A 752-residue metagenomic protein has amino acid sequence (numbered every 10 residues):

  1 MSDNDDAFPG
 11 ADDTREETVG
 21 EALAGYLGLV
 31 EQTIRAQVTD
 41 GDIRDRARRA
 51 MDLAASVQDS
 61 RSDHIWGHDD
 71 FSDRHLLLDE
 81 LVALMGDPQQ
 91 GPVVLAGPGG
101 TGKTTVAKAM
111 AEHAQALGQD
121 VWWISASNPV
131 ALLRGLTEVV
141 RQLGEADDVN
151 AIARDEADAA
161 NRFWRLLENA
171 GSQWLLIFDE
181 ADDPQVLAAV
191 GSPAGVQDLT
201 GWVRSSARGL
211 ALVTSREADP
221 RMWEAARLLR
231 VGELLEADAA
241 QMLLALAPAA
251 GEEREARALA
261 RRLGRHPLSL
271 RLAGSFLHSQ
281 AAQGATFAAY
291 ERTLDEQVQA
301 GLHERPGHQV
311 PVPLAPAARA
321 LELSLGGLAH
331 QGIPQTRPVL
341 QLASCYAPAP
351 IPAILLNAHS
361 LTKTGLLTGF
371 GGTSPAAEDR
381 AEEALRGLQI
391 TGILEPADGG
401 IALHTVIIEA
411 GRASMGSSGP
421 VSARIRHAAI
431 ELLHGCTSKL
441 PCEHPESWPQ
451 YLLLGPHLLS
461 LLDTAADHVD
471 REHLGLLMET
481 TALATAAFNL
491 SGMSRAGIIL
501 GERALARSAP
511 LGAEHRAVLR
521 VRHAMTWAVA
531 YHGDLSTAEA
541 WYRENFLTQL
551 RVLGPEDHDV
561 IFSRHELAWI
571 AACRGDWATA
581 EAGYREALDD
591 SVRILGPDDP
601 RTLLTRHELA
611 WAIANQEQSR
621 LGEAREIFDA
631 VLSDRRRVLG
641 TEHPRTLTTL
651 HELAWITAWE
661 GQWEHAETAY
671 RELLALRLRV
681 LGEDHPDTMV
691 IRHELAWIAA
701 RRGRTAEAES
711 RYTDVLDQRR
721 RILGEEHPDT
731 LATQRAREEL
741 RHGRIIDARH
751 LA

Functional and structural regions predicted by a protein language model:
M1-A50: Structure-specific endonuclease nuclease cores
S2-D6, Y26, R44-R495, I499-A506 (+7 more regions): Aliphatic-rich helical/repeat scaffold segments used for oligomerization and domain docking
D12-R15, V19, D52-L53, V57-S60 (+7 more regions): Hydrophobic alpha-helical segments with strong N-terminal bias
T18, D40-D42, G102, R704 (+2 more regions): Intrinsically disordered, low-complexity coil/linker segments enriched for acidic/polar and small residues
L361-T362, R380-R386, D398-G399, I407-A752: Intrinsic-disorder-linked linear interaction elements in eukaryotic regulatory proteins
